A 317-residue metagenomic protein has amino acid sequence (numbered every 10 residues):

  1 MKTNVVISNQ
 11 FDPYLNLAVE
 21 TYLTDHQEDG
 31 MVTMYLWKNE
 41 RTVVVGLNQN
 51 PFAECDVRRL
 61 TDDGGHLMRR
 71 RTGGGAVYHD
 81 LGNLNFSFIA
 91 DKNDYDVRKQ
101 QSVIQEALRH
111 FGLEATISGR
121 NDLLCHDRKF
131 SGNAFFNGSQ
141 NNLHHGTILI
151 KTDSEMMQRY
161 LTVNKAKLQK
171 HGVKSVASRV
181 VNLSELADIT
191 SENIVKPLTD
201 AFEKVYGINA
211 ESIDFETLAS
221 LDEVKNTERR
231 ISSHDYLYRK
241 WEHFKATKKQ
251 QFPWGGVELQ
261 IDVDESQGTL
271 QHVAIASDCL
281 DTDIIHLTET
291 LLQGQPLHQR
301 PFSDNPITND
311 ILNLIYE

Functional and structural regions predicted by a protein language model:
M1-Y95: N-terminal lobe of the biotin/lipoate ligase/transferase fold
N39-R41, I117-D127: Short, glycine/charge-rich beta-strand/loop segments that flank catalytic centers and engage negatively charged groups
A53-C55, D94-K99, M156, T190-N193 (+2 more regions): Short, conserved charged micro-motifs
R70-N85, L123-K129, A134-L143: FAD-binding core of FAD-dependent oxidoreductases, characterized by glycine-rich FAD pyrophosphate-binding loops
N83-N121: Contiguous, small/hydrophobic- and glycine-enriched helical/loop subdomains that border and often "cap" functional
G112, S131, S139-R239, D283-E317: Long, positively charged amphipathic alpha-helical accessory segments at protein N-termini or as interdomain linkers
A134-F135, I148-I150, L259-S277: Short beta-strand elements
S220-S266: Structured beta-strand/loop patches that form or line metal/cofactor-binding pockets in enzymes
